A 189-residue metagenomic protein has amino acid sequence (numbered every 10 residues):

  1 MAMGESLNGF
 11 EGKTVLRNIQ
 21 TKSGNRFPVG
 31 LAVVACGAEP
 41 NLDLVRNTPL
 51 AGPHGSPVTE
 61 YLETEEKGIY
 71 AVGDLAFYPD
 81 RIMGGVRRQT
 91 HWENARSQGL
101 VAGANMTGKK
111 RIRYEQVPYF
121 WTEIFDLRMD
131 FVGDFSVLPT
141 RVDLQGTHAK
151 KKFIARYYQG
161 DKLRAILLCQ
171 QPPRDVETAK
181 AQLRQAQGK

Functional and structural regions predicted by a protein language model:
M1-L7: A conserved beta-strand/loop element that lines the FAD pocket in flavoprotein oxidoreductases
L7-N8, Y119: Short, solvent-exposed loop/turn elements at beta->coil junctions and helix N-caps that rim active or binding pockets
F10, L42, Y78, G108-I112 (+2 more regions): Flexible, glycine-rich phosphate/dinucleotide-binding loops and adjacent beta-alpha linkers at cofactor/substrate
E11-Q20, N25-V101: FAD-site-proximal beta/loop scaffold in flavoenzymes
R17, S23-A51, F125-K189: C-terminal catalytic lobe of FAD-dependent flavoproteins
I82-T90, V101-L138: Active-site-proximal substrate-binding core of FAD-dependent oxidoreductases
